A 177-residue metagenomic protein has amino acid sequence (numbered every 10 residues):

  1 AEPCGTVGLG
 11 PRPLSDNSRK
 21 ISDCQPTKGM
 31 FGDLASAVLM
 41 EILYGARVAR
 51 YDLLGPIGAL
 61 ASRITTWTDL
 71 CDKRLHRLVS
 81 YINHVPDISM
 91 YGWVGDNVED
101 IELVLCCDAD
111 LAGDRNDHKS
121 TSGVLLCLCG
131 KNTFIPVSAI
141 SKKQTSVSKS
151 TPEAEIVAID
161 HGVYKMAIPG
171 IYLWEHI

Functional and structural regions predicted by a protein language model:
A1-I177: Long, low-complexity, charge-biased intrinsically disordered regions
